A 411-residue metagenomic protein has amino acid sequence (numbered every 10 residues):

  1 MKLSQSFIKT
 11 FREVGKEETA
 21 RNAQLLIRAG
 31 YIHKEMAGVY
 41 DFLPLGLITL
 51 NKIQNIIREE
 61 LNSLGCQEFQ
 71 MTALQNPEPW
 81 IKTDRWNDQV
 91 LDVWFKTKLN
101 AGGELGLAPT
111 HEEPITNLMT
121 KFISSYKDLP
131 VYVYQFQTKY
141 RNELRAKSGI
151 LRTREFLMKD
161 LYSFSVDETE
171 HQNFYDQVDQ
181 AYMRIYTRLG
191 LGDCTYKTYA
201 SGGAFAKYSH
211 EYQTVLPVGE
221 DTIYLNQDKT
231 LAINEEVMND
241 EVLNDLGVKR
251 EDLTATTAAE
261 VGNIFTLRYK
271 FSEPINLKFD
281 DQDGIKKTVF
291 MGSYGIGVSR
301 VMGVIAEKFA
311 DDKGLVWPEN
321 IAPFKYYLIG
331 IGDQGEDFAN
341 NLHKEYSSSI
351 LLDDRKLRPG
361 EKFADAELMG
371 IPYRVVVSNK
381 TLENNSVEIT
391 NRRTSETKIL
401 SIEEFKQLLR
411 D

Functional and structural regions predicted by a protein language model:
M1-D411: NTP/phosphate- and nucleic-acid-binding module
